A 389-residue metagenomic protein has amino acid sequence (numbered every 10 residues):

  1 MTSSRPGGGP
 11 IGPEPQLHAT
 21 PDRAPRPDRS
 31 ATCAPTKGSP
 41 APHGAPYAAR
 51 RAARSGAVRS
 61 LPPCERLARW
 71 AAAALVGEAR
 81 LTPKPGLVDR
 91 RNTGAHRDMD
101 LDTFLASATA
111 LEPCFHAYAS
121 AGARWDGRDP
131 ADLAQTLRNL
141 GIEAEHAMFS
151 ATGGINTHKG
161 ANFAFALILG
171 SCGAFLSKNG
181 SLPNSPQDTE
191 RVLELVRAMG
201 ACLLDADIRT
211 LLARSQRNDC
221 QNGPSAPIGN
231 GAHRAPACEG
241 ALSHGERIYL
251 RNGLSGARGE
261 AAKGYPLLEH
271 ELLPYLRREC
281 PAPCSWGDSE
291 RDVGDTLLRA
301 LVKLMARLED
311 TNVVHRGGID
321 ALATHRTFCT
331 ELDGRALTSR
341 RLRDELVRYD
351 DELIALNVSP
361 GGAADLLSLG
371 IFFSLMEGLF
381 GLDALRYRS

Functional and structural regions predicted by a protein language model:
M1-P15: Non-Sec secretion/translocation targeting segments of pathogen effectors
T2-R5, P46, R50-P130, A134 (+3 more regions): Phosphate-rich cofactor/ligand-interacting catalytic cores and adjacent structured alpha/beta frameworks
A117-F175: Long, hydrophobic/aromatic-enriched structural stretches that serve as scaffold segments
